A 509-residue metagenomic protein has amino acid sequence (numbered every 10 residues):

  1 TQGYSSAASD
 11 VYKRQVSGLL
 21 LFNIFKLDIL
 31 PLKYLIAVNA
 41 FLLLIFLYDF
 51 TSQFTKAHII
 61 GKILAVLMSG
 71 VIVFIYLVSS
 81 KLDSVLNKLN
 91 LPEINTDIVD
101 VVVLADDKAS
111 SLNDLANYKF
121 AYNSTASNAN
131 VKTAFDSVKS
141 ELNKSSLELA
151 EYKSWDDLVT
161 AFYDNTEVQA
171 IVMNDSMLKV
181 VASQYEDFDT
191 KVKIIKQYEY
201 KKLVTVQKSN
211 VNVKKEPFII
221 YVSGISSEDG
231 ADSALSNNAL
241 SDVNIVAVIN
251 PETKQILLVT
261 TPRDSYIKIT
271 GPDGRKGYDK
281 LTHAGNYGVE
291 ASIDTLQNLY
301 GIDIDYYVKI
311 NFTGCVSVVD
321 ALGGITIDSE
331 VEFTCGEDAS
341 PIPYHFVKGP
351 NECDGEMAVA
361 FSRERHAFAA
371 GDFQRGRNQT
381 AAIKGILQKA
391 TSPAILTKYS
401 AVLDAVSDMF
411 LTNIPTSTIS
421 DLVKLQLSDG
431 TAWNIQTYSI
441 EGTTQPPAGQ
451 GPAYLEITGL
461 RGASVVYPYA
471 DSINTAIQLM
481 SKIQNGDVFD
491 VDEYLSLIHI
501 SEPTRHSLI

Functional and structural regions predicted by a protein language model:
T1-A8, Y12, I498-I509: Single conserved hydrophobic/aromatic residue that forms the stacking wall/gate of nucleotide- or nucleobase-binding
A7, K33-A37, I59-V66: Alpha-helical transmembrane segments of integral membrane proteins
S9-F50: Membrane-embedded alpha-helical segments of integral membrane proteins
T51-I59: Membrane-helix interface "capping/anchor" motifs
H58-S80: Internal/C-terminal transmembrane anchor helices
S79-P92: Aromatic-capped interface at the extracytoplasmic side of an N-terminal signal-anchor transmembrane helix
L89-N90, I94-N95, V103-A105, S111-N113 (+4 more regions): Non-catalytic, solvent-exposed segments at the cell envelope interface
